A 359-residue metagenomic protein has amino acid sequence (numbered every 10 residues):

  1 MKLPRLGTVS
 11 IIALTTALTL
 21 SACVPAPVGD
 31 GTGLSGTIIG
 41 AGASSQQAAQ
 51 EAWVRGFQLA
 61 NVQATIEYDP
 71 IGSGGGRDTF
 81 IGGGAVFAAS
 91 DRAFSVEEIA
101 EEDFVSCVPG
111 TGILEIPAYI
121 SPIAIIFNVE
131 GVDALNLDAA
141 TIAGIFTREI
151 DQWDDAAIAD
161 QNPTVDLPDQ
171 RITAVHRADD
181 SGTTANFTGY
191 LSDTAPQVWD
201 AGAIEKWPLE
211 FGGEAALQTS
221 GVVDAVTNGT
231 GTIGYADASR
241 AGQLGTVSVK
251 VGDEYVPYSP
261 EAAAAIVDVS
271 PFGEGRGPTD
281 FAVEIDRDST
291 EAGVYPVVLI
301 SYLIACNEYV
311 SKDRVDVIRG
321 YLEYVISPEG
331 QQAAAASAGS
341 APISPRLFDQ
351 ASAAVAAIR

Functional and structural regions predicted by a protein language model:
M1-I11: Bacterial N-terminal signal peptides that target proteins for export
A17-A22: C-terminal motif of bacterial Sec signal peptides marking the signal peptidase cleavage site
V28-A159, V223-A225, A236-G242: N-terminal segment of the mature folded domain
G36-G42, T65-Y68, G112-I113, F127-D133 (+4 more regions): Second-shell loop/turn segments in exported
F80-G82, C107-G110, I116-Y119, N136 (+4 more regions): Extracellular/periplasmic catalytic domains that process cell-envelope and extracellular macromolecules
F94, D200-P328, A335-R359: Flexible, solvent-exposed loop/hinge segments that line or gate ligand/substrate-binding clefts
P122-I126, V132-S220: Extracytoplasmic ligand-binding site segments that recognize negatively charged/polar headgroups
L137-D160, E323-L347: Periplasmic-binding protein-like
